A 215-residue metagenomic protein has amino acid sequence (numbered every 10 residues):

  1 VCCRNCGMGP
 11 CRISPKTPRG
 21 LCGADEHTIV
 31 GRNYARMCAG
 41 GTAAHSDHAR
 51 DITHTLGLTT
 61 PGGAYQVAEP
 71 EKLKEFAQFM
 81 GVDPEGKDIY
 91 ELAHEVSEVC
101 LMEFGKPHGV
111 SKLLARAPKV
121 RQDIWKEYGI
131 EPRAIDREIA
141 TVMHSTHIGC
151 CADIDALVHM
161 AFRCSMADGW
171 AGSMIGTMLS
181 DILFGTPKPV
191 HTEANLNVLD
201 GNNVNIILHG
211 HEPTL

Functional and structural regions predicted by a protein language model:
V1-L215: Metallocofactor- and cofactor-centric catalytic cores in central/energy metabolism, strongly enriched
